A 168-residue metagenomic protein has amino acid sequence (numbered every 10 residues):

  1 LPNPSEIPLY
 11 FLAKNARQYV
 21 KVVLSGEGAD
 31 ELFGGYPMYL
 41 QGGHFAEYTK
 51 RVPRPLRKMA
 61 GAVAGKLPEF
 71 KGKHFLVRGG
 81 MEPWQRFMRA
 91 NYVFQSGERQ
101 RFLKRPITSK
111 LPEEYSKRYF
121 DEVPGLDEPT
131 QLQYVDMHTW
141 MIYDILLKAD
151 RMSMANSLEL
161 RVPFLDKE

Functional and structural regions predicted by a protein language model:
L1-N3, V123-D136: Structural motif
L1-P112, E128, R151-E168: ATP-dependent adenylate-handling active sites, centered on carboxylate activation for C-N bond formation
S109-E122: A short, charged helix-loop
P112, P124-L126, M141-D144: Short, flexible segments with low predicted structural confidence
M137-R151: Short Ser/Thr-interspersed hydrophobic loop/turn segments at strand-loop and sheet-helix junctions that line or gate
